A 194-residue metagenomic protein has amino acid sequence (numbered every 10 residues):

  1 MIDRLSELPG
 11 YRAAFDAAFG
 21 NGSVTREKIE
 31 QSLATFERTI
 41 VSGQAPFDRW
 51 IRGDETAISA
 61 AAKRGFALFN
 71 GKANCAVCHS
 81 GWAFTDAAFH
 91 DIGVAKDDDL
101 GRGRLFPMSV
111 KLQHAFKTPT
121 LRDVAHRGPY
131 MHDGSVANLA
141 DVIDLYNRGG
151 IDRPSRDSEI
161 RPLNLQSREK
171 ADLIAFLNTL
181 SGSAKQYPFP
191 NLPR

Functional and structural regions predicted by a protein language model:
M1-R194: Periplasmic c-type cytochrome electron-transfer domains
